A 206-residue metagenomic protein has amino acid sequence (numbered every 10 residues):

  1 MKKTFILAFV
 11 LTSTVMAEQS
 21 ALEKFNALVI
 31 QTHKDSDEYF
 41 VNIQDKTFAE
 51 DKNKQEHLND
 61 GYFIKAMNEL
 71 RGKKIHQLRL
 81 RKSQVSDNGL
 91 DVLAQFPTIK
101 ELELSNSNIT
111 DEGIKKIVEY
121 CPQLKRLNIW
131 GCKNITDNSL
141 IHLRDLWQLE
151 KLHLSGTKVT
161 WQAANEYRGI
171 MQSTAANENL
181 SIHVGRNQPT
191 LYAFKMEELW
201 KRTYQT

Functional and structural regions predicted by a protein language model:
T4-T12: Sec-dependent N-terminal signal peptides
V15-E18, V29: Boundary at the C-terminal end of the N-terminal hydrophobic targeting segment
E18-K24: Cleaved targeting-peptide boundary
D37-N59, K65, K74-V85, T98-I109 (+5 more regions): Concave beta-strand-loop units of leucine-rich repeat
M67-L70, L90-L93, I117-V118, L140-L143: Hydrophobic anchor residues at the C-terminal helix/turn of individual leucine-rich repeat
S86-G89, T110-G113, I135-S139, T160-E166: The leucine-rich repeat
A163-Q172, E197-L199: Short, aromatic/basic amphipathic alpha-helical patches
Y204-T206: Short, solvent-exposed mixed-charge patches
